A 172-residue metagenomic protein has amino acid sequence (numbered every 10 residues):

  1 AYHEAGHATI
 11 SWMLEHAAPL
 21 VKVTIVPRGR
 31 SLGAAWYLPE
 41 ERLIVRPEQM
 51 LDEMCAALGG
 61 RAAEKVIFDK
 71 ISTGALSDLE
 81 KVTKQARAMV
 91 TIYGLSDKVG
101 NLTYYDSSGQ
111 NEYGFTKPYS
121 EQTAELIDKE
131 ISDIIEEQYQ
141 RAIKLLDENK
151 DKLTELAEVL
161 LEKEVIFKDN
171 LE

Functional and structural regions predicted by a protein language model:
A1-Y2, A8-E172: Soluble catalytic regions of large protease machineries
